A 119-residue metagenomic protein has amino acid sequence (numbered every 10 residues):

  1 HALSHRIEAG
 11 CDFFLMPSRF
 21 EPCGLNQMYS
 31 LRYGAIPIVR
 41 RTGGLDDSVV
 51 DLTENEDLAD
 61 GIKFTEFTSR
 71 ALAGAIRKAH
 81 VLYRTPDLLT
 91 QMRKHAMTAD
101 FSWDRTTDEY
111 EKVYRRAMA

Functional and structural regions predicted by a protein language model:
H1, R6-R93, M97-T98: Catalytic binding pocket for nucleotide-activated donors in carbohydrate/polymer assembly enzymes
W103-A119: C-terminal alpha-helical cap of glycosyltransferases
